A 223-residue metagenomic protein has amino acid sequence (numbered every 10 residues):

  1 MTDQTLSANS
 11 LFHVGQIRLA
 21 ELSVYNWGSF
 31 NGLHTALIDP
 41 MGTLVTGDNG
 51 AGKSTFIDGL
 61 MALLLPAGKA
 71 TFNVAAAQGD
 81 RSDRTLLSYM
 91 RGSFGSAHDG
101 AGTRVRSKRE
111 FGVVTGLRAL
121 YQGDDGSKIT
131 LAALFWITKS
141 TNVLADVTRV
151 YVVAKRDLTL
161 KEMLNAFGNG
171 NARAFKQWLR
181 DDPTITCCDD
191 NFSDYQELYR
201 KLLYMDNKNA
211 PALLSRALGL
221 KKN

Functional and structural regions predicted by a protein language model:
M1-A174, A210: Extreme N-terminal "head/tail" segments of very large remodeling/mechanoenzyme assemblies
N169-N223: Extended, Lys/Glu-rich alpha-helical coiled-coil stalks
